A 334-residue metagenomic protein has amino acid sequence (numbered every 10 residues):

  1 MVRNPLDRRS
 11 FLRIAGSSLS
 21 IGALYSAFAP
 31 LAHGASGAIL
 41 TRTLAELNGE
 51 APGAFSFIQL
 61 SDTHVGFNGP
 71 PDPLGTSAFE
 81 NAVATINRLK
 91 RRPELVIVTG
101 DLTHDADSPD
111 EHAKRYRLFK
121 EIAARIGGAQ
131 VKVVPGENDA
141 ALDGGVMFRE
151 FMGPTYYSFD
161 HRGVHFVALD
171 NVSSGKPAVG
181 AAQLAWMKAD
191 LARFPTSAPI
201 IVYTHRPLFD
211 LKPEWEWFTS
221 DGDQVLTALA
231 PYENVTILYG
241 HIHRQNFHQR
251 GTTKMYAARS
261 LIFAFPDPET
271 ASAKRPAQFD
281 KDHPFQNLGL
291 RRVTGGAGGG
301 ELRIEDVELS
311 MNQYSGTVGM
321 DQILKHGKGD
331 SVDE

Functional and structural regions predicted by a protein language model:
M1-A23: N-terminal secretory signal peptides and thylakoid transit peptides that target proteins across membranes
G16, N68-G69, D107-S108, L142-D143 (+1 more regions): Short N-terminal helix/helix-N-cap motif within the alpha/beta-hydrolase-1
S17, H64, L102-T103, N138-D139 (+4 more regions): Catalytic metal-binding/acid-base residues of hydrolase active sites
L31-A113: N-terminal active-site segment of His-dependent metallophosphoesterases
I39-G49, S108-P199, W217-T236, H248-G295 (+1 more regions): Extended active-site neighborhood of metal-dependent phosphoesterases/phosphodiesterases
A51, D280-E334: A short C-terminal boundary segment appended to hydrolase-like catalytic domains
L60-S61, V96-G100, V131-E137, V202-T204 (+2 more regions): Active-site neighborhood of phospho(di)ester-bond hydrolases with catalytic His/Asp-centered motifs
F194-L211: Short acidic, glycine-rich surface-loop motifs adjacent to enzyme active sites
